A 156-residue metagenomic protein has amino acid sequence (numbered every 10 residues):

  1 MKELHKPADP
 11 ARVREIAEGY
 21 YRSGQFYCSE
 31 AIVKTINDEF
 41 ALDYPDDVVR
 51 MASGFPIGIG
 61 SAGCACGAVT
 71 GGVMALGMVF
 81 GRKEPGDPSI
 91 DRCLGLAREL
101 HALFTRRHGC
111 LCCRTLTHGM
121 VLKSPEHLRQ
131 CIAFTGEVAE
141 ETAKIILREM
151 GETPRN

Functional and structural regions predicted by a protein language model:
M1-S23: Polybasic, low-complexity association/targeting segments
K2-D9, I36-G54, G109-L116: Acidic-glycine-rich active-site phosphate/pyrophosphate-binding loop
E3, R92-N156: C-terminal binding/interaction regions
E15-S23, F55-G63, L122-H127: A short glycine/serine-rich beta->alpha loop
Y20, T35, E39, V79-K83 (+3 more regions): Change "in soluble alpha/beta enzymes" to "in soluble alpha/beta proteins
E39-R50, M78-L96: Phosphate-handling active-site elements
G54-P88: Helix-adjacent hinge/juxtasegments
